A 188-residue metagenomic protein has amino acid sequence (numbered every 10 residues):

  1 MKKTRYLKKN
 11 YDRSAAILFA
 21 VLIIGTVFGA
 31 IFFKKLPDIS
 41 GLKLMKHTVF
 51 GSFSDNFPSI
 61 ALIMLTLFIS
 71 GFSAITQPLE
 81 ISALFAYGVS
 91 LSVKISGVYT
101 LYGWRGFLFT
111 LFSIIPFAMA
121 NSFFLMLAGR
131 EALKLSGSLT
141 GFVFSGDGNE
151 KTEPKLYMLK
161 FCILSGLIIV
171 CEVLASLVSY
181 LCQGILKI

Functional and structural regions predicted by a protein language model:
M1-D12, L67-F68, D147-K155: Cytosolic juxtamembrane amphipathic/interface segments immediately preceding and feeding into a transmembrane helix
R5-L36: N-terminal signal-anchor transmembrane alpha helix
I31-V49: Interfacial/capping segments of alpha-helical transmembrane domains
T48-T76: Interfacial helix-start motif at the membrane-water boundary
I75-G103: Conserved mixed alpha/beta catalytic, RNA-binding, or beta-rich assembly cores of soluble enzyme, regulatory
S113-G137, I168: Alpha-helical transmembrane segments of helical membrane proteins, especially in multi-pass transport, channel
F142-S165: Interfacial loop-to-transmembrane junctions
Y157-L181: Final/C-terminal transmembrane alpha-helix of multipass membrane proteins
